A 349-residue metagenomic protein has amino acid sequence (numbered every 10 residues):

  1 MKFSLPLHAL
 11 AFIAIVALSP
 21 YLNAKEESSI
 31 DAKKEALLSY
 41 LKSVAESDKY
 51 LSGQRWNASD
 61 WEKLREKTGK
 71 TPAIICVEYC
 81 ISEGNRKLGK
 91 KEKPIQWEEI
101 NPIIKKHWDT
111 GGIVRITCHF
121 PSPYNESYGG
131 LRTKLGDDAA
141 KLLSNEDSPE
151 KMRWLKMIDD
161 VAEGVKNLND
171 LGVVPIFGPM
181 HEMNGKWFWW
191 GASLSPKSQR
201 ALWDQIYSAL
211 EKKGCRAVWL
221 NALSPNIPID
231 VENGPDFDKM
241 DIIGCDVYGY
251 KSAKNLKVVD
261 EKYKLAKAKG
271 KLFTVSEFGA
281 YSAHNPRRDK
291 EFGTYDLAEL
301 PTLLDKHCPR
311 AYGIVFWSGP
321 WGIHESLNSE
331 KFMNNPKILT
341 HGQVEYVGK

Functional and structural regions predicted by a protein language model:
M1-L10: Bacterial N-terminal signal peptides that target proteins for export
K25-C80, N85-P94: N-terminal module-boundary/linker segments of secreted carbohydrate-active enzymes
L37, W56-E66, E98-P102, V161-G164 (+3 more regions): Alpha-helical scaffolding within the catalytic cores of extracellular/periplasmic polymer-degrading hydrolases
E46-Y50, K70-A73, D109-R115, D170-I176 (+4 more regions): Loop/turn elements at helix/coil->beta-strand transitions in domains of secreted/extracellular proteins
L51-W56, T274-K349: Substrate-binding cleft of secreted/luminal carbohydrate-active enzymes
G53-R55, G178-M180, W203-I229, L272-A283 (+1 more regions): Aromatic-lined carbohydrate-recognition surfaces of secreted/lumenal glycan-active proteins
K87-Q205, A209-C215: Substrate-binding cleft of extracellular glycoside hydrolase catalytic domains
P228-N285, M333, K337-L339: Glycoside hydrolase catalytic-domain groove-lining segments
